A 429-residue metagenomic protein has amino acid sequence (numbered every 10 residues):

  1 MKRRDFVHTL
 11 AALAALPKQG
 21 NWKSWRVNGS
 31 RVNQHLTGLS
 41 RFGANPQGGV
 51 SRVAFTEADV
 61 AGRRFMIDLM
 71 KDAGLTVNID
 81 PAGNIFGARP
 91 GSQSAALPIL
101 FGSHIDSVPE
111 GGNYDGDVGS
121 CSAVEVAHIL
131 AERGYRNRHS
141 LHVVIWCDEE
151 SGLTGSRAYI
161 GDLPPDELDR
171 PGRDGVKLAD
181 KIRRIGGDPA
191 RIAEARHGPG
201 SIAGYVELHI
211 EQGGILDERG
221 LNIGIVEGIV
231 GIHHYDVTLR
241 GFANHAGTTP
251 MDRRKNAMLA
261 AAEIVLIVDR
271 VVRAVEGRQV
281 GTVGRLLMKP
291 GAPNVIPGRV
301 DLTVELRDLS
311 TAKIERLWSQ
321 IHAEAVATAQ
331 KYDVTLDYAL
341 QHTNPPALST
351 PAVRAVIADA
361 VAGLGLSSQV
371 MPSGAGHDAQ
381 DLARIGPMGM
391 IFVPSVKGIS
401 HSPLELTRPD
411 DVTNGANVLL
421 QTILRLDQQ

Functional and structural regions predicted by a protein language model:
R4-N21: N-terminal export signals
W22, R26-T56, N344, I399-H401: N-terminal capping segment at the start of a domain
F42-N45, G102-S103, S367-V418, L426: Zn-dependent metallopeptidase/amidohydrolase metal-coordination segment
A44-P90: A non-catalytic alpha/beta surface segment that caps or lines the substrate-entry region of metallo-dependent hydrolase
A54-F55, G284-G291, T303-L309, T335-R354 (+1 more regions): A short beta-alpha structural unit
V108, Y114-I223, L266-V295, L302-E305 (+2 more regions): Acidic/histidine-rich catalytic neighborhood of metal-dependent amide-processing enzymes
G200-A203, I215-G220, E227-V230, P250-R285 (+2 more regions): Acidic-enriched catalytic cores of C-N bond-cleaving enzymes acting on peptides and small amides
E227-I229, H245, T249-V275, V393-Q429: His/Asp/Glu-rich mid-to-C-terminal helical/loop segments that flank catalytic regions of hydrolases
